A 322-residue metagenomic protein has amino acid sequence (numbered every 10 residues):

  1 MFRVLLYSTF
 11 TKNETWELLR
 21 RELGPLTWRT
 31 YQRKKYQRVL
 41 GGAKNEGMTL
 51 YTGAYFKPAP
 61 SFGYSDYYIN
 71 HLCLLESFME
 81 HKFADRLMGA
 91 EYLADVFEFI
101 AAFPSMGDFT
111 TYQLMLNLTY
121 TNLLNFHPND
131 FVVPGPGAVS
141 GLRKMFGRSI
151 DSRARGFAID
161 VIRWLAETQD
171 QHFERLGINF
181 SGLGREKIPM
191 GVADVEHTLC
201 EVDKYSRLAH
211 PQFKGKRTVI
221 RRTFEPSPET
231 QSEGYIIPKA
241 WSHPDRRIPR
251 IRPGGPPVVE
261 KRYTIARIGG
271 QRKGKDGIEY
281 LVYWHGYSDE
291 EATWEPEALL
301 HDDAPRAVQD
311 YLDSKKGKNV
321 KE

Functional and structural regions predicted by a protein language model:
M1-F2, L6, E17, S65 (+3 more regions): ATP-dependent kinase catalytic cores of phosphoinositide-metabolizing enzymes and PI3K-like protein kinases
M1-F62: Structure-specific DNA junction-binding interface
M1-V4, T110, L114: Residue-level detector of well-ordered alpha-helical segments, enriched for hydrophobic/aromatic packing positions
D66-Y67, H71-D95, Y112-P253: C-terminal accessory module of base-excision DNA glycosylases/AP lyases that mediates lesion recognition and DNA
E98-I100: Cytochrome P450 C-terminal beta-domain/meander region
F103-P104: Acyl activation and transfer enzymes in specialized metabolism, enriched for ANL adenylate-forming modules
R247-E322: Long, charged, low-complexity intrinsically disordered regions
